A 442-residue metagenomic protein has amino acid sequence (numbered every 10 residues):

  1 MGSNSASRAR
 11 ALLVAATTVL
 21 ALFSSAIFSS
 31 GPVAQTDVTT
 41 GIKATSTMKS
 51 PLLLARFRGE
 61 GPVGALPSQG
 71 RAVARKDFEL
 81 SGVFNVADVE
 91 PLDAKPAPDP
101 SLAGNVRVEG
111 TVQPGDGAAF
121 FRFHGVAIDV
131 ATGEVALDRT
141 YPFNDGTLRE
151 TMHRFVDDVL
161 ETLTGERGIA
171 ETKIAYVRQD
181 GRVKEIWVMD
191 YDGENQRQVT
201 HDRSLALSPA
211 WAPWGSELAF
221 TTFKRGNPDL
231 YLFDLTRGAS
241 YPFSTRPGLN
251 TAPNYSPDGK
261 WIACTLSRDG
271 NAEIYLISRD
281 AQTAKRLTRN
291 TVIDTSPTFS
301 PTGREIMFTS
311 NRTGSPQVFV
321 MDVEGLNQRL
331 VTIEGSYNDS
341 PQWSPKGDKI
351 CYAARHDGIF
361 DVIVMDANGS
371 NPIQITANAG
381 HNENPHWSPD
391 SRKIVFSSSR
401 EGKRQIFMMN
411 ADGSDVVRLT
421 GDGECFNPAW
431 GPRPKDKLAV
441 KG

Functional and structural regions predicted by a protein language model:
T39-L102, R107-V108, P114: Short beta-strand->alpha-helix linker/helix-N-cap micro-motif that forms a surface specificity/interaction loop
P96-D158: Amphipathic beta-strand/beta-sheet edge segments enriched in Tyr/Trp
A131, D190-E194, D234-G238, S278-Q282 (+3 more regions): Short loop/turn segments that connect beta-strands within beta-propeller blades
R167, R178-E185, H201-S204, T221-L230 (+11 more regions): A flexible loop/linker signature enriched in serine peptidases of the S9 family
G168-A170, P213-W214, P257-D258, P301-T302 (+3 more regions): Residue-level detector of Asp-centered blade-edge/turn motifs that repeat once per structural unit in beta-propeller
I174, L218, G259-I262, G303-M307 (+3 more regions): Hydrophobic beta-strand positions that form the internal "hydrophobic ladder" of WD40/Gbeta-like beta-propeller blades
E401-G442: Blade-level signature of beta-propeller repeat domains, shared across WD40, Kelch, NHL, RCC1 and BNR/Asp-box propellers
